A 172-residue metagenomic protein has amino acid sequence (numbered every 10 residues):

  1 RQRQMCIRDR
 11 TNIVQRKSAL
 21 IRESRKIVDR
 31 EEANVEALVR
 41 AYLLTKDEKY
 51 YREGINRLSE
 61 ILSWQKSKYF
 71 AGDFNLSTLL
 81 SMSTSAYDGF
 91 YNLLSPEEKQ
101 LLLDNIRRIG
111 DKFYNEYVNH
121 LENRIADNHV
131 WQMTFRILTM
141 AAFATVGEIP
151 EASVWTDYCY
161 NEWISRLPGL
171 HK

Functional and structural regions predicted by a protein language model:
Q2-I7: Short, small-residue-biased leader/transition segments that mark boundaries at the very start of proteins
R8, N12, L79-S81: N-terminal capping/interface segment
N12-I13, K17-S24: Long, compositionally biased terminal regions
R22-K172: Aromatic-lined, polymer-binding surfaces characteristic of secreted/periplasmic polysaccharide-degrading enzymes
